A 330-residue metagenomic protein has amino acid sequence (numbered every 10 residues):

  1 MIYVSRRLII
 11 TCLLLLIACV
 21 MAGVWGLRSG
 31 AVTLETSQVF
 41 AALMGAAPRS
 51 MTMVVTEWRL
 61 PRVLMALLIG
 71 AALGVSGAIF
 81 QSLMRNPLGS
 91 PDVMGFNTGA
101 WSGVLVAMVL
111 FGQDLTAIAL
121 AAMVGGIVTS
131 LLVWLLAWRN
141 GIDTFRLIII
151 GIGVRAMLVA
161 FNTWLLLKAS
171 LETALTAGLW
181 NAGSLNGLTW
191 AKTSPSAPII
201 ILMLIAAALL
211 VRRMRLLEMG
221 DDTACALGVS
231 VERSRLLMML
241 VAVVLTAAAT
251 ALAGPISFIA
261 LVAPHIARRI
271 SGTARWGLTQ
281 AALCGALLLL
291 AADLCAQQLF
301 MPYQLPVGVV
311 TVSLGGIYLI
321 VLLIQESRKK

Functional and structural regions predicted by a protein language model:
M1-K330: Alpha-helical transmembrane segments in inner-membrane proteins
